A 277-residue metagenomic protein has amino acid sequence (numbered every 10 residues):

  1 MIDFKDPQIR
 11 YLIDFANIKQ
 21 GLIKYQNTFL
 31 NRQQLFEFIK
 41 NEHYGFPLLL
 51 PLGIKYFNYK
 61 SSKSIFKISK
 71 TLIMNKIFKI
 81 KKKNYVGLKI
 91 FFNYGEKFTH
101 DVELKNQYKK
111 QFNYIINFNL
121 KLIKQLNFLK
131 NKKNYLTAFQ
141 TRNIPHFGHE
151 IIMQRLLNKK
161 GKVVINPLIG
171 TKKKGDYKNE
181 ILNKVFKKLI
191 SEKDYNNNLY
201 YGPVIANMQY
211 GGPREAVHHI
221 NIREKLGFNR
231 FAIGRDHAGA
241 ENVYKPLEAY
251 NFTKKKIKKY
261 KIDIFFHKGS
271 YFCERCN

Functional and structural regions predicted by a protein language model:
M1-N277: Active-site cores that bind ATP or allylic diphosphates and position pyrophosphate for catalysis
